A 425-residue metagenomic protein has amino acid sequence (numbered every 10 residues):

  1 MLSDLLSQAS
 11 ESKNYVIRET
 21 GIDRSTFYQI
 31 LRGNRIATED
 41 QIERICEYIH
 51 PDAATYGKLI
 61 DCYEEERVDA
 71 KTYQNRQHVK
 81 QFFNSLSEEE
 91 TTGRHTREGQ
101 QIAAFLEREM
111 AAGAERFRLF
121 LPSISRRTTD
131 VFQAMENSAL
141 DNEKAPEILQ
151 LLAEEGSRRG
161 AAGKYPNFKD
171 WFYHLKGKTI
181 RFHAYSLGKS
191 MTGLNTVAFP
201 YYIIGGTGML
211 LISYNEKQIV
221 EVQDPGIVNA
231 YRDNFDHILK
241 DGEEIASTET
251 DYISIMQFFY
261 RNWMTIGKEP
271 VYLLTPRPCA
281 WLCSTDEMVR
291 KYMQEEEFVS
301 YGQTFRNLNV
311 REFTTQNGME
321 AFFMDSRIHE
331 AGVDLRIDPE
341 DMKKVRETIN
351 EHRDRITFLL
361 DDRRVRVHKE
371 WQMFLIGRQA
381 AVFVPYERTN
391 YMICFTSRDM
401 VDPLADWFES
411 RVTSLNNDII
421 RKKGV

Functional and structural regions predicted by a protein language model:
M1-Y15: A short, Lys/Arg-rich alpha-helix, primarily the initiator
S10-S12, A37-D40: Residue-level signal for the short linker/turn that defines the boundary of a DNA-recognition helix
S12-E19, I45: Short alpha-helical "recognition helix" segments of helix-turn-helix
Y15, T26, T55-K58: Residues in the helix-turn-helix
G21-A37, R44-C46, C62: Recognition helix of helix-turn-helix/homeodomain-like DNA-binding domains that insert into the DNA major groove
D40-E43, E47-E88: Short amphipathic recognition helices of helix-turn-helix/homeodomain-type DNA-binding modules
G93, R97-I420: Hydrophobic protein-protein interaction segments
